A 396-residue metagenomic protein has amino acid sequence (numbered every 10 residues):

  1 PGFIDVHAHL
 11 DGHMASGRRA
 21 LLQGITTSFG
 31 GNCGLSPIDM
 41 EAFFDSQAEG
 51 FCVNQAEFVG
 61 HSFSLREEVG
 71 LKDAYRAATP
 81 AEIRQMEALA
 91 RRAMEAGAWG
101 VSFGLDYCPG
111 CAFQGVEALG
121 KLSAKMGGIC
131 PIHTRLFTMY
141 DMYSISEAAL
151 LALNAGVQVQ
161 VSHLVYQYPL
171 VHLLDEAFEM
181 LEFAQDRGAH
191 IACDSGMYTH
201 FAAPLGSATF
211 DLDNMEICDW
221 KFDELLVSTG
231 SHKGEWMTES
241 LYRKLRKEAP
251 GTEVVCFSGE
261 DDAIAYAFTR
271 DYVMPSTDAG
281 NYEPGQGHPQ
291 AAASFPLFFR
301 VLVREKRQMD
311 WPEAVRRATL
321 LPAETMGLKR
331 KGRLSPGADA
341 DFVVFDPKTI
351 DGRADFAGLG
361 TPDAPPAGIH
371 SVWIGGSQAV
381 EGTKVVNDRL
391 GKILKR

Functional and structural regions predicted by a protein language model:
G2-L10: Metallo-beta-lactamase
H7, G24, Q55, G97 (+8 more regions): Divalent metal-coordination and catalytic microenvironments
A8, M14-S102, A189-I191: Divalent-metal coordination cores built from histidine and acidic residues
H9, H13, C33, G60-S64 (+5 more regions): Active-site beta-loop-alpha junctions enriched in small/polar residues
F58-V59, L71-P80, R84-D106, H163-R307: Active-site neighborhoods of metal-dependent hydrolases
R92-A148: Divalent metal-binding pocket/active-site signature
V255-S258, I264, K306-V315, A323-P362: Acidic, glycine-enriched loop/beta-strand segments at the rims of small-molecule binding/catalytic pockets
A265-Y272, T277-D278, F342-L390: C-terminal cap of metal-dependent C-N hydrolases
